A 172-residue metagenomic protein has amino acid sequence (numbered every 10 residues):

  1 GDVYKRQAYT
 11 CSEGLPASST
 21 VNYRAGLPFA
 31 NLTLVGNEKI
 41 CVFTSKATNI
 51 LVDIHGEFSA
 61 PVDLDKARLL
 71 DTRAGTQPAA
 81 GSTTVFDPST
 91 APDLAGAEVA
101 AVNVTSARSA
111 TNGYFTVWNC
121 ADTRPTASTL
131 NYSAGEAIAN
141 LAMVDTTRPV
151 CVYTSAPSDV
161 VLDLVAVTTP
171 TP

Functional and structural regions predicted by a protein language model:
D2-P172: Short edge beta-strands and adjacent beta->alpha junctions
